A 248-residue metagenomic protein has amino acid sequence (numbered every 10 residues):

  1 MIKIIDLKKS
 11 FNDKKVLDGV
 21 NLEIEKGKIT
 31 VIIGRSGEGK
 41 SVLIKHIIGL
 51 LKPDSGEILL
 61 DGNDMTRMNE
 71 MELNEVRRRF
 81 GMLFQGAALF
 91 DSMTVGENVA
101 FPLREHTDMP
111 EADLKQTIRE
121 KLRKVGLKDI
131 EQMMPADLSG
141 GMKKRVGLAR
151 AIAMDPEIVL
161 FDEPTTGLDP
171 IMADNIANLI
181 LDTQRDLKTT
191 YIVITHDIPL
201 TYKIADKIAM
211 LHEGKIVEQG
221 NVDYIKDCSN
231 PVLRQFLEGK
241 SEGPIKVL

Functional and structural regions predicted by a protein language model:
I48: Helix-to-loop junction immediately C-terminal to a conserved catalytic motif
D64, E111-D129: Conserved ABC ATPase "signature" region
M134-L138, M142: Conserved ABC ATPase signature
A153-E157: A short, proline-enriched helix->beta-strand linker immediately N-terminal to the Walker B motif in ABC-type P-loop
V159-D162: Catalytic Walker B motif of ABC-type/P-loop ATPase nucleotide-binding domains
